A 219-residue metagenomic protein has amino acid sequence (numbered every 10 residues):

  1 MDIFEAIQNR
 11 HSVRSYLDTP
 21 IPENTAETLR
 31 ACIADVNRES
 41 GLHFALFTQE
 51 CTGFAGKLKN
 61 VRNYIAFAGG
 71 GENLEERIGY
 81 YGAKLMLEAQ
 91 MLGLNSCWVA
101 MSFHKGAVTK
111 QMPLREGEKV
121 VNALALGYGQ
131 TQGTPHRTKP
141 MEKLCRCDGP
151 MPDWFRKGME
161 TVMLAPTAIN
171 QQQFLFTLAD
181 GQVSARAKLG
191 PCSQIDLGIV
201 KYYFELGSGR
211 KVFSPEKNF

Functional and structural regions predicted by a protein language model:
M1-F219: Acidic, surface-exposed loops and disordered segments
